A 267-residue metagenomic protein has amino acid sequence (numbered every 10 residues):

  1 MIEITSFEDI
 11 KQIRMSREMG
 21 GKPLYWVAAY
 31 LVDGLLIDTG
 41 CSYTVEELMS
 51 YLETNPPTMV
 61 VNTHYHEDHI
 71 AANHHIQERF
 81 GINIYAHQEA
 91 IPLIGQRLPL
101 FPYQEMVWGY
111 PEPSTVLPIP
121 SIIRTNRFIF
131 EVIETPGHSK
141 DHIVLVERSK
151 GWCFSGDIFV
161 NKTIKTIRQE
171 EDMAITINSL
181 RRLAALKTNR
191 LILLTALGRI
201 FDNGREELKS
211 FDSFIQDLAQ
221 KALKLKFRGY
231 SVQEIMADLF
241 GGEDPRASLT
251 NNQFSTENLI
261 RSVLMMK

Functional and structural regions predicted by a protein language model:
M1, A185-R190, R199-K267: Accessory terminal helices/loops
M1-N55, V144-G156: Conserved beta-strand hairpin/beta-sheet module of binuclear metal-dependent hydrolase folds, prominently
I4-T5, E89-E134, S139, R148-S149 (+1 more regions): Metallo-beta-lactamase
D9-K11, N83, I129-E131, I192: Conserved beta-strand segments of alpha/beta enzyme cores
I13-M19, L36-G40, V60-T63, I129-E134 (+1 more regions): Short, flexible loop segments at the rims of nucleotide/cofactor-binding pockets, characterized by
I37-G40, T58-H66, I84-Q88, E134-G137 (+2 more regions): Active-site neighborhood of phospho(di)ester-bond hydrolases with catalytic His/Asp-centered motifs
E46-T125: Active-site HxH/HxHxD metal-binding segment of metal-dependent hydrolases
E134, K140-K224: Metallo-beta-lactamase
